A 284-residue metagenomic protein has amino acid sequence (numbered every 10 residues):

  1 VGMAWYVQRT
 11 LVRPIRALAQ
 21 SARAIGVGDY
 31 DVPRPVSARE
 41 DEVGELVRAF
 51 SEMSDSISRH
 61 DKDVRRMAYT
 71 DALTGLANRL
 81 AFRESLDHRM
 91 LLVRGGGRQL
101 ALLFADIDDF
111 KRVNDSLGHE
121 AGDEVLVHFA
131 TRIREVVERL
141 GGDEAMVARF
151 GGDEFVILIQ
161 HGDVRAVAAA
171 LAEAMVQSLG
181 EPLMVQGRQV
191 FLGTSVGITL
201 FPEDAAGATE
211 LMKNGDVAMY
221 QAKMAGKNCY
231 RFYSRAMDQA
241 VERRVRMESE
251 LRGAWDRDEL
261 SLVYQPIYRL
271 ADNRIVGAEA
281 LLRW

Functional and structural regions predicted by a protein language model:
V1-V12: Cytosolic-side ends of inner-membrane transmembrane helices, especially those that anchor bacterial signal-transduction
T10-I25, V32-D55, H60-D61: HAMP signal relay modules and closely related sensory coiled-coil linkers that couple transmembrane inputs to cytosolic
S21, V27-D31, T70, G96-R98 (+7 more regions): Flexible, glycine-biased helix-capping/connector loops in cytosolic signal-transduction modules
A22-D29, M53, R89, G162 (+2 more regions): Signal-transduction coiled-coil helices of two-component systems
R65, Y69, G75-L102, D108-E138 (+5 more regions): Conserved long alpha-helical elements within nucleotide-processing catalytic cores of c-di-GMP signaling and class III
V147, A170, A174-M184, R188-Q189 (+4 more regions): Cyclic nucleotide signaling catalytic output domains
R243-Q265: Short, basic/aromatic recognition patches
